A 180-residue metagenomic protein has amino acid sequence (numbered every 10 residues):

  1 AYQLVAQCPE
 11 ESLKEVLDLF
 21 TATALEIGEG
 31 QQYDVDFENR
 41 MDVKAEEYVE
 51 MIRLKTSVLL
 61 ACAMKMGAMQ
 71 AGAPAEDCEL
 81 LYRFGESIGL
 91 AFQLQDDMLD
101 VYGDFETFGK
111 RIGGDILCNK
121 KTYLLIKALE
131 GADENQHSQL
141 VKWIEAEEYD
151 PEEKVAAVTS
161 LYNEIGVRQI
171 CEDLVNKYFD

Functional and structural regions predicted by a protein language model:
A1-D180: All-alpha prenyltransferase/terpene-synthase fold signal
